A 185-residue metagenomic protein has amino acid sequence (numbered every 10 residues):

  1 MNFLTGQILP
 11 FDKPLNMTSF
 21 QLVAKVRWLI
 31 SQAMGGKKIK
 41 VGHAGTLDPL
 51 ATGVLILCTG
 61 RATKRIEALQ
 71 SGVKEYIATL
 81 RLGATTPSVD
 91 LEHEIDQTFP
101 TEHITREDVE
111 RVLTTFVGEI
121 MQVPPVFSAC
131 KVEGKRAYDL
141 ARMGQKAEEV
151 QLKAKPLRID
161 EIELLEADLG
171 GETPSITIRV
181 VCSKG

Functional and structural regions predicted by a protein language model:
M1-G185: Catalytic/RNA-binding core of pseudouridine synthases
